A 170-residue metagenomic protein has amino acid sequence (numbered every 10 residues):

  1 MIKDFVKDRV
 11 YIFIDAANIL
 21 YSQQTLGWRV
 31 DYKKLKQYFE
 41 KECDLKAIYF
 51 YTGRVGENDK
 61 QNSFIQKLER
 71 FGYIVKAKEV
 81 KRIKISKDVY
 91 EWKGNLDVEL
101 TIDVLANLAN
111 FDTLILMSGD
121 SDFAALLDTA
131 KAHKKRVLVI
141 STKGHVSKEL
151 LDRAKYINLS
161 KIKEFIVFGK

Functional and structural regions predicted by a protein language model:
M1-L96, R136-L138, G144-V146: Domain-level signal for Mg2+-assisted phosphodiester chemistry and nucleotide/NA-binding surfaces in nucleic-acid
D59-N62, Q66-K170: Nuclease catalytic cores that cleave nucleic-acid phosphodiester bonds, predominantly acidic two-metal-ion
